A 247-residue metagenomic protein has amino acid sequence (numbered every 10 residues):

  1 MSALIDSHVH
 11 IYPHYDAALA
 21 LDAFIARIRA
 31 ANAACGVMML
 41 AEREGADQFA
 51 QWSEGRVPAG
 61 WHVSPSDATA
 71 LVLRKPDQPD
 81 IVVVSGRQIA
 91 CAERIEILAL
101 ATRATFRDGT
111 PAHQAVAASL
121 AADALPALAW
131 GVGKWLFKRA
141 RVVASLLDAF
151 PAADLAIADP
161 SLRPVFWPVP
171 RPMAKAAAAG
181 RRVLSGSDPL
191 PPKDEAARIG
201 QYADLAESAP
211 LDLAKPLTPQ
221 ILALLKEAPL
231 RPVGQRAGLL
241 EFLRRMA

Functional and structural regions predicted by a protein language model:
M1-Q78, I89-A90, Q114: An N-terminally biased module of ancient metal coordination in phosphate/nucleic-acid-related enzymes
M1-S7, I11-Y15, C91-A104, A118 (+1 more regions): Charged catalytic cores and adjacent phosphate/nucleic-acid-binding surfaces used for phosphate/nucleic-acid chemistry
L40, L128, I157-D159: Conserved beta-strand positions
G55-W61, V82-V83, G200-S208: Active-site regions of enzymes building and remodeling cell-envelope glycoconjugates
L73-A104, D108: A glycine-rich, hydrophobic loop/mini-helix early in the fold
H113-L120: A broadly conserved amphipathic alpha-helix scaffold signal in soluble, globular proteins
P126-A127, V183: Hydrophobic beta-strand scaffold residues
